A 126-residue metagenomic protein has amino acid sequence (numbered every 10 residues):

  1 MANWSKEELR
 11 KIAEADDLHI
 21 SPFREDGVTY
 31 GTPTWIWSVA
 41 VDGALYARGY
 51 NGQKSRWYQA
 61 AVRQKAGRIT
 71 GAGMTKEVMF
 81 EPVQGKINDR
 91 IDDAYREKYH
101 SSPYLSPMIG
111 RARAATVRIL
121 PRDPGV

Functional and structural regions predicted by a protein language model:
M1-H19: Extreme N-terminal tail/first-helix region
W4, W35-W37, W57: Tryptophan-centered motif/residue detector
K6-E8, R24-E25, Y104-S106: Short, P/G- and charge-enriched loop/turn segments at secondary-structure junctions
L9-R10, W37, P107-I109: Short secondary-structure boundary/capping segments
A13-A15, T29-G31, A60-V62, G110: Short solvent-exposed loop/turn micro-motifs enriched in small/polar/acidic residues
A15-Y50, M79: Short beta-strand segments
N51-D123: Short, structured beta-strand-loop surface elements
